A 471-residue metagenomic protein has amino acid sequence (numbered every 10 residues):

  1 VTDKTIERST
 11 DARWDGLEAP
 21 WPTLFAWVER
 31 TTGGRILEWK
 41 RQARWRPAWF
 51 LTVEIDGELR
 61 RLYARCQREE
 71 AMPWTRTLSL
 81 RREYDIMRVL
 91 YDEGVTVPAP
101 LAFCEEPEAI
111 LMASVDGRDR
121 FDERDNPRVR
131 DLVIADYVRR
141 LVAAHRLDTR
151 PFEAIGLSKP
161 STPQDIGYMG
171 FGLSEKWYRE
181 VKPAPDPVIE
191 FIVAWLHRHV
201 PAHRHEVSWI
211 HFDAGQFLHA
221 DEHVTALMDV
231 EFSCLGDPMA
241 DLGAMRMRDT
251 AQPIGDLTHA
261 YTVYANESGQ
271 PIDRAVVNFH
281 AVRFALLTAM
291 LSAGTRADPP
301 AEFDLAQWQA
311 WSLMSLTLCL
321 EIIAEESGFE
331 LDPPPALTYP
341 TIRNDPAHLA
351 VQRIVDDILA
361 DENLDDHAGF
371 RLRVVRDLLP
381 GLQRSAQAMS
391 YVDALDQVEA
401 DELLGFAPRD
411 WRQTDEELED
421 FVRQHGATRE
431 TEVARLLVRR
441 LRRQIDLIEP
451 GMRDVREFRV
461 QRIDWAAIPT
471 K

Functional and structural regions predicted by a protein language model:
P20-R35, L147-D213, D221, G269: An alpha-helical support segment within catalytic cores of ATP-dependent transferases
G34-W39, Q270-N278, W411: Short, surface-exposed acidic
W39-Y168, K176-V188: ATP-binding pocket architecture of kinase catalytic cores
R44-V53, E58-A64, A144, F191-L242: Active-site acidic catalytic loop and adjacent metal/ATP-binding pocket of ATP-dependent phosphoryl transfer enzymes
M239-I272, V282-D304, A310-G328: Active-site activation/catalytic loop segments of kinase-like enzymes and analogous catalytic loops in related
A251, V276, H280, T338-D345 (+1 more regions): Short, solvent-exposed segments of well-ordered alpha helices
S327-A350: Charged, amphipathic alpha-helical linkers/stalks
P346-D377, R384-K471: C-terminal amphipathic alpha-helical interaction region
